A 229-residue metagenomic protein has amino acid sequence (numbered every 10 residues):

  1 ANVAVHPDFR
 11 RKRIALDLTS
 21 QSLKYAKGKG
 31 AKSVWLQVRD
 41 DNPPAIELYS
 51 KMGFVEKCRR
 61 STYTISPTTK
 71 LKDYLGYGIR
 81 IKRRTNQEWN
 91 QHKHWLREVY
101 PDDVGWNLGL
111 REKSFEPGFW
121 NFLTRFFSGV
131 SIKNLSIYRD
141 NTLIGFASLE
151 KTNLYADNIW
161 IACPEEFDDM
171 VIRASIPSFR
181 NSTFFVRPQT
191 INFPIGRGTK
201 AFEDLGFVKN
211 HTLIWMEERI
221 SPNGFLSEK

Functional and structural regions predicted by a protein language model:
A1-D8, K12, D17, S131-D169: Conserved donor-binding loop and adjoining core beta-sheet/short helix segment in diverse acyl/aminoacyl transferases
N2-V5, R11-K24, G28, E47-K51 (+1 more regions): Conserved acetyl-CoA-binding loop-helix of GNAT-fold acetyltransferases
L16, D40-C58, F193-H211: Conserved active-site alpha-helix within GNAT-family acetyltransferase domains
A26-Q37, N181-P194: Conserved GNAT acetyl-CoA-binding A-motif
Q37-V38, V55-T68, V208-R219: Conserved catalytic-core motifs of GNAT/GCN5-like acyltransferases
V55-N153: Amide-forming acyltransferase catalytic core, primarily the GNAT-like/NAT-type and related acyltransferase folds
I137, L143-F146, A156-F179, R187-F193 (+1 more regions): Structured N-terminal alpha/beta-domain signature that marks small ligand/cofactor-binding or signaling modules
E217, F225-K229: C-terminal functional modules
